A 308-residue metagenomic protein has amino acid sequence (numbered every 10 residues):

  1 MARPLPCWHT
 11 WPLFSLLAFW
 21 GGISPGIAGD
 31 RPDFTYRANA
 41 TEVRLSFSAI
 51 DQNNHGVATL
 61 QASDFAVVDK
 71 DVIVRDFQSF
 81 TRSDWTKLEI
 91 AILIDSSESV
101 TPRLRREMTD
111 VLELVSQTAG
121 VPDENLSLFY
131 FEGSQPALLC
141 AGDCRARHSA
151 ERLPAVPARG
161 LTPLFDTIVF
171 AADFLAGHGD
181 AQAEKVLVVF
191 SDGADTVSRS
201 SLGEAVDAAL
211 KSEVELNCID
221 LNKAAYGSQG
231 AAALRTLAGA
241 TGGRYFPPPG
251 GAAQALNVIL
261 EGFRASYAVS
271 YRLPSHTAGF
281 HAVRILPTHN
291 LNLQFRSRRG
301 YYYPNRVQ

Functional and structural regions predicted by a protein language model:
M1-L13: Bacterial N-terminal signal peptides that target proteins for export
A2, S15-A18, S200: Residue-level recognition of conserved structural "scaffold" positions that shape functional pockets and channels
T10-G22: Bacterial N-terminal signal peptides
G26-Q308: Scaffold/interface architecture of coatomer-like assemblies
